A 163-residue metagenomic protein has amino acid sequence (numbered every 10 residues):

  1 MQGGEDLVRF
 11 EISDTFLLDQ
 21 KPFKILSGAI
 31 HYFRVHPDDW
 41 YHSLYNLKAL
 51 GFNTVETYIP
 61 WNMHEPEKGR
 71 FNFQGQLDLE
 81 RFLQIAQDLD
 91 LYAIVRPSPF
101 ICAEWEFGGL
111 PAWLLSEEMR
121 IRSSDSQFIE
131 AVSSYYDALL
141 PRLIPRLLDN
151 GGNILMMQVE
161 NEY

Functional and structural regions predicted by a protein language model:
M1, V55, M63, M119 (+1 more regions): Detector for methionine-enriched segments
M1-T54, Y92: N-terminal carbohydrate-binding accessory modules
E5, I12, L83-Q84, D88-Y163: Active-site region of glycoside hydrolase catalytic domains
I25-P37, W61-L79, L114-S134, E160-Y163: The substrate-binding groove and active-site-proximal loops of carbohydrate-active enzymes, especially glycoside
W40-G108, A112-L114: Aromatic-lined substrate-binding rim segments of carbohydrate-active enzymes
